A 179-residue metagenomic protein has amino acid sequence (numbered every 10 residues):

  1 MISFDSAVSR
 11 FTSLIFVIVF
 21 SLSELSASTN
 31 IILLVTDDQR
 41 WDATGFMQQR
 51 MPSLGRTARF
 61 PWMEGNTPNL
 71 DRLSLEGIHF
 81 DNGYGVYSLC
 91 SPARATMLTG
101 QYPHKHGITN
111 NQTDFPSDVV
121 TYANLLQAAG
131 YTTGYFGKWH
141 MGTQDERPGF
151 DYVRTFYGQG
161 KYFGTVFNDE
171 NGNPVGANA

Functional and structural regions predicted by a protein language model:
M1, E24-L25: Long, low-complexity, tandem-repeat intrinsically disordered regions
M1-L14: Bacterial N-terminal signal peptides that target proteins for export
A7, F16-I18, L34, G85: Detector for intrinsically disordered, low-structure N-terminal pre-sequences
T12-S23: Bacterial N-terminal signal peptides
L25-A179: Formylglycine-dependent sulfatase
